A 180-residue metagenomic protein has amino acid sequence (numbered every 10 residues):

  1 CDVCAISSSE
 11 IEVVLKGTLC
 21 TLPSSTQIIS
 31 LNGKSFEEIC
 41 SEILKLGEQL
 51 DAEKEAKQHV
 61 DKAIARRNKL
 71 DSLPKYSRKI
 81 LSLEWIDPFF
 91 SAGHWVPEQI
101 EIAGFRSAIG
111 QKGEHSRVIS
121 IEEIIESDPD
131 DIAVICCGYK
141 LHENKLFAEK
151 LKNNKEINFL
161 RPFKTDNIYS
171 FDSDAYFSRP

Functional and structural regions predicted by a protein language model:
C1-Q49, R117-F159: Acidic/His-rich segments in extracytoplasmic proteins that coordinate ligands and/or metal ions
K16-T18, S25-T26, R78, F105 (+1 more regions): A structural micro-motif
L22-L50, P88-E101, T165-P180: Extracytoplasmic metal-acquisition and chelation regions
E53-F105, Y176: Basic- and aromatic-lined ligand-binding clefts that recognize polyanionic substrates
Q58, A65-R67, S116-I119, K152: Short, conserved clusters of charged catalytic residues that mark active-site and nucleotide-handling motifs
L81-L83, I135, F171: Short hydrophobic segments within beta-strands
A108-H115: Short, solvent-exposed loop/beta-turn-alpha elements that line the ligand-binding surface or hinge of extracytoplasmic
